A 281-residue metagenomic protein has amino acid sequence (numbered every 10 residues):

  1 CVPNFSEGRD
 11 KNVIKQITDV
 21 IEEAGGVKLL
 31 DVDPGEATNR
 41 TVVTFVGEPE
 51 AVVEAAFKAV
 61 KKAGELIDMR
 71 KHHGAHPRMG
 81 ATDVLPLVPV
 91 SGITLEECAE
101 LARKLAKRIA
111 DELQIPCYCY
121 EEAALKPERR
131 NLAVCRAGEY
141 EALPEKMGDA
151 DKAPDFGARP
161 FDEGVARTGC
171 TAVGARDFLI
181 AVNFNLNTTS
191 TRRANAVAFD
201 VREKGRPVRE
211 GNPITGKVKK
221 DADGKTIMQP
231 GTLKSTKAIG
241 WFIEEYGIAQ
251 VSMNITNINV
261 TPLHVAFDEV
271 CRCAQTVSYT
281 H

Functional and structural regions predicted by a protein language model:
C1-E7, F178-F184: Short glycine-/aliphatic-rich beta-strand segments at the starts of folded cytosolic domains
K11-A24, V60, N195-R206, A222-G231: Short amphipathic alpha-helix segments
I17-T41: N-terminal glycine-rich anion-binding loops that anchor highly charged ligand groups
A55-E122: A generic, well-ordered mixed alpha/beta core segment in the N-terminal half of proteins
K126-N183: Aromatic/basic-lined ligand-recognition segments that form π-stacking hydrophobic pockets flanked by Lys/Arg to engage
T232-A266, V270, A274-Q275: Internal helical hairpin/lid segments
T280-H281: Conserved small/polar residues in nucleotide/adenosyl-binding loops
